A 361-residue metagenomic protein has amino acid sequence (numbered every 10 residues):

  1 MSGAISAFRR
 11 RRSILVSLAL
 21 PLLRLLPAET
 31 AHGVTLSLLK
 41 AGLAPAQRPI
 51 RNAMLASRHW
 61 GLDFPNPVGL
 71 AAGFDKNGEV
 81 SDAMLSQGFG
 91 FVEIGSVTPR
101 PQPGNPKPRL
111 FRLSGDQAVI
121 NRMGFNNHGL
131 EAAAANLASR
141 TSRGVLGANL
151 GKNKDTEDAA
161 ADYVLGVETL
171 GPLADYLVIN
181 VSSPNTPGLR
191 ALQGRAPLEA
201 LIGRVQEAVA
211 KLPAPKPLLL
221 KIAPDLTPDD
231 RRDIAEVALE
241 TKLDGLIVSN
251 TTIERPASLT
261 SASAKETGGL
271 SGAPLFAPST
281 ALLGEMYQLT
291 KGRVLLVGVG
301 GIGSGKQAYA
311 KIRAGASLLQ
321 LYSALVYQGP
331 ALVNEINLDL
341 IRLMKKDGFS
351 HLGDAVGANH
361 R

Functional and structural regions predicted by a protein language model:
M1-R48, R109-E131, A135, S271-L295 (+1 more regions): Alpha/beta catalytic cores of nucleotide-metabolism and tRNA/nucleoside-modifying enzymes
L36, K40-L43, Q47-I50, P184-P197 (+1 more regions): Glycine/Thr-rich beta-alpha phosphate-binding loop at enzyme active sites
G61-G69, S142-L150, K211-L226, Q288-G298: Short beta-strand/loop segments at the ligand-binding rim of alpha/beta enzyme cores
N77-S86, V164, L226-E240, Q288-G292 (+1 more regions): Catalytic cores of alpha/beta
G88-Q102, V181-S183, G245-E254, G301-I302 (+1 more regions): Glycine-rich phosphate-binding active-site loops on the catalytic face of alpha/beta enzymes
R100-R109, L130-A132, S139, N185-K216 (+4 more regions): Active-site-adjacent beta->alpha loops and helix N-cap segments on the catalytic face of soluble alpha/beta enzymes
L110, D116-V178, S183: Active-site beta->alpha loop and helix N-cap motifs at the rims of alpha/beta catalytic domains
K152-V164, A191, P197, L220-E240: Active-site glycine- and acidic-residue-rich loops that bind and position anionic ligands or nucleotide-like cofactors
